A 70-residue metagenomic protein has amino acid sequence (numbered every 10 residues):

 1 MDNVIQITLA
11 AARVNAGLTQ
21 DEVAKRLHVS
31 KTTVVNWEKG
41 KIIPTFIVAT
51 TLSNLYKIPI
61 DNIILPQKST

Functional and structural regions predicted by a protein language model:
M1-N15: A short, Lys/Arg-rich alpha-helix, primarily the initiator
I7, L18, P44-I47: Residue-level signal for the short linker/turn that defines the boundary of a DNA-recognition helix
V14, H28, K39-K41, K68: Residue-level detection of the helix-turn-helix DNA-binding "recognition helix"
V14, K25, N54: Alpha-helical residues within the helix-turn-helix
G17-N36: Short alpha-helical DNA-recognition segment
I47-N62: DNA major-groove recognition helix of helix-turn-helix/homeodomain DNA-binding modules
N62-T70: Short amphipathic recognition helices of helix-turn-helix/homeodomain-type DNA-binding modules
